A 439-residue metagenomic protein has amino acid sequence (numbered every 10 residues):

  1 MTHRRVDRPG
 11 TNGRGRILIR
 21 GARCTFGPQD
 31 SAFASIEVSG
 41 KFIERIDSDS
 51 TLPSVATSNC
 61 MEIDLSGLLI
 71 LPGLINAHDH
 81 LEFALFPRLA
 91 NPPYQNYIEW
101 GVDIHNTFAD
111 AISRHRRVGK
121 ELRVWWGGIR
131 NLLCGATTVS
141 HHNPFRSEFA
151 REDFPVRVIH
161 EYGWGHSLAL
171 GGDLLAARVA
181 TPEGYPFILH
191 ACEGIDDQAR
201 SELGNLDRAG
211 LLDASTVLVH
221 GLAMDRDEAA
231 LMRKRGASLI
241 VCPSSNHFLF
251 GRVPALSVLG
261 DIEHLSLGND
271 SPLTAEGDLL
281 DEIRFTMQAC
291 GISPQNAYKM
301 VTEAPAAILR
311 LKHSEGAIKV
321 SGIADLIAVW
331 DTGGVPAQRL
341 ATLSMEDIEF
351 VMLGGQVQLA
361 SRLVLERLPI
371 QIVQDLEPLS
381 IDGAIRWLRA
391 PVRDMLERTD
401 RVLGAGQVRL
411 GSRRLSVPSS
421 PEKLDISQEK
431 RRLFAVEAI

Functional and structural regions predicted by a protein language model:
M1-T57, I98-E99, D110-T138, N143-P144 (+3 more regions): Active-site microenvironment of metallo-dependent hydrolases
G21-A22, L65-S66, G73-L74, I104-F108 (+11 more regions): Fold-independent oxyanion-binding glycine-rich loops and adjacent beta-strand/coil segments at enzyme active sites
A22, I36, K41, G67 (+12 more regions): Divalent metal-coordination and catalytic microenvironments
C60, L65-G128: Metal-associated gating/positioning segment near the N- to mid-region
H141-G277, C290-I292, I426, R432 (+1 more regions): Active-site core of metal-dependent hydrolases
L279-T286, T302: Structural motif of enzymes handling amino- and sulfur-group chemistry
G291-K299: Short, charged, surface-exposed loops that flank catalytic or proteolytic processing sites
